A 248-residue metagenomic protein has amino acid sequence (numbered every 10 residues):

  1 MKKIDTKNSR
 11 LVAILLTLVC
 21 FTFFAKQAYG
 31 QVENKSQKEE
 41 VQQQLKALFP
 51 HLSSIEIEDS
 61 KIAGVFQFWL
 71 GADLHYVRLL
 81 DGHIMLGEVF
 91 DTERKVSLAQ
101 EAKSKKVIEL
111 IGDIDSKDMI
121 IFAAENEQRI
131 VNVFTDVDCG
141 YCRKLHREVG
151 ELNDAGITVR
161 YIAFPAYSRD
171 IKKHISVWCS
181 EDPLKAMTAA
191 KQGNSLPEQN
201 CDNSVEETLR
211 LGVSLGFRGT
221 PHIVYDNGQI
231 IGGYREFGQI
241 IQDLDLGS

Functional and structural regions predicted by a protein language model:
K2-E109: N-terminal targeting signals for export/organelle localization
I4, I14, V32, I55-I57 (+13 more regions): Weak global preference for isoleucine
K38, Q42, H146-V149, H174 (+2 more regions): Extracytoplasmic/secreted envelope proteins and their assembly/folding machinery, especially bacterial periplasmic
V41, L45, L110-I111, M187-A190 (+1 more regions): Generic structural signal of hydrophobic/aromatic residues within well-ordered alpha-helices of folded domains
S54-E58, G64-W69, D73-K95, Y167-I241: Thiol/selenol-based redox catalytic cores and closely related redox-interacting motifs
F90-T92, V96-Y141, T208-S248: Long, low-complexity, intrinsically disordered polar/charged segments
D118-I121, E127-V137, Y141-N200, V213-R218 (+1 more regions): Structural alpha/beta surface segment adjacent to cysteine/selenocysteine redox centers across thiol/disulfide enzymes
